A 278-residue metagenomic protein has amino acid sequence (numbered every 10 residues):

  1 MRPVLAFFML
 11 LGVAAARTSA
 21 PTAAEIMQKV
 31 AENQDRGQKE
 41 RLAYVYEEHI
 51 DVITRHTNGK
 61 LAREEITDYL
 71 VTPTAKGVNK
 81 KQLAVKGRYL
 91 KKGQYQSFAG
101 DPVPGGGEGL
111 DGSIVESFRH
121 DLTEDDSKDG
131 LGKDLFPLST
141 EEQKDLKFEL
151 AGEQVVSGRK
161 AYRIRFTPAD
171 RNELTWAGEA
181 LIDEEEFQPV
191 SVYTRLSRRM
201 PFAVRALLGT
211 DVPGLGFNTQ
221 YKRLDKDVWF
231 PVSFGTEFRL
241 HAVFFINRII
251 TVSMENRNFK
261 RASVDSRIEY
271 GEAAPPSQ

Functional and structural regions predicted by a protein language model:
M1-V4: Positively charged n-region of N-terminal signal peptides that target proteins for export
A6-F8, T22: Residues at the start of alpha-helices and the adjacent loop-to-helix junctions
F8-R17: Hydrophobic h-region of N-terminal signal peptides that target proteins for export in Gram-negative bacteria
R17-A177, E184-V190, R195-L215, R223-V232 (+1 more regions): Structured extracytoplasmic
